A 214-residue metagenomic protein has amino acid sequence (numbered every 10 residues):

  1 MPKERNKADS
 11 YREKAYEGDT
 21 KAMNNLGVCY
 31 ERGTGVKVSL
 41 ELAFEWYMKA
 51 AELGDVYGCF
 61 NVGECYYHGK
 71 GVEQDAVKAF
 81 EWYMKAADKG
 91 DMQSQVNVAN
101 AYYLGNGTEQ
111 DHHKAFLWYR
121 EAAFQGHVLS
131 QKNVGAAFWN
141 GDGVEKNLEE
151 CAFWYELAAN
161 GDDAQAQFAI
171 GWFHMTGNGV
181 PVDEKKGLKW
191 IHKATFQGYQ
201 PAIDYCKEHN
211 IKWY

Functional and structural regions predicted by a protein language model:
M1-R32: N-terminal segments that cap or nucleate solenoid repeat domains
P2, K193-Y214: Terminal, low-structured helical/coil segments at or just beyond the last alpha-helical repeat
P2-R5, V28, D163, G171 (+1 more regions): Polar, enzyme-active/binding microenvironments
Y16-D19, R32-T34, S39, E52-V56 (+13 more regions): Short helix-capping/linker turns of helical repeat alpha-solenoids
N25-R32, N61-H68, N97-L104, T108 (+4 more regions): Hydrophobic face of amphipathic alpha-helices that form TPR/SEL1-like repeat modules and related alpha-solenoid
